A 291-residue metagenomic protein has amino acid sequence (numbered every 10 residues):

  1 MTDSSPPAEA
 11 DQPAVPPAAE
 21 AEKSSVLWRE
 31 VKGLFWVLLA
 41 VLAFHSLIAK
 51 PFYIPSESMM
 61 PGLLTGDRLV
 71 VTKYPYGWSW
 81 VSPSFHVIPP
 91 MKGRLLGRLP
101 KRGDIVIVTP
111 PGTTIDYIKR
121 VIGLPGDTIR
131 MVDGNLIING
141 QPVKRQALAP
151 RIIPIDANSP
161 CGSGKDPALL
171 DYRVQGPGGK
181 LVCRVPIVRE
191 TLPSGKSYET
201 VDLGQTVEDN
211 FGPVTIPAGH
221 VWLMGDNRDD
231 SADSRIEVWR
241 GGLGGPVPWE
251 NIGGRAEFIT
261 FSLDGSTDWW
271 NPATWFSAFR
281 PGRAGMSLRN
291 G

Functional and structural regions predicted by a protein language model:
T2-L27, L47-Y53, S58-G291: Soluble "head" domains of membrane/secretory-pathway proteins
K32-L47: Hydrophobic membrane-insertion alpha-helices, especially the h-region of bacterial N-terminal signal peptides
